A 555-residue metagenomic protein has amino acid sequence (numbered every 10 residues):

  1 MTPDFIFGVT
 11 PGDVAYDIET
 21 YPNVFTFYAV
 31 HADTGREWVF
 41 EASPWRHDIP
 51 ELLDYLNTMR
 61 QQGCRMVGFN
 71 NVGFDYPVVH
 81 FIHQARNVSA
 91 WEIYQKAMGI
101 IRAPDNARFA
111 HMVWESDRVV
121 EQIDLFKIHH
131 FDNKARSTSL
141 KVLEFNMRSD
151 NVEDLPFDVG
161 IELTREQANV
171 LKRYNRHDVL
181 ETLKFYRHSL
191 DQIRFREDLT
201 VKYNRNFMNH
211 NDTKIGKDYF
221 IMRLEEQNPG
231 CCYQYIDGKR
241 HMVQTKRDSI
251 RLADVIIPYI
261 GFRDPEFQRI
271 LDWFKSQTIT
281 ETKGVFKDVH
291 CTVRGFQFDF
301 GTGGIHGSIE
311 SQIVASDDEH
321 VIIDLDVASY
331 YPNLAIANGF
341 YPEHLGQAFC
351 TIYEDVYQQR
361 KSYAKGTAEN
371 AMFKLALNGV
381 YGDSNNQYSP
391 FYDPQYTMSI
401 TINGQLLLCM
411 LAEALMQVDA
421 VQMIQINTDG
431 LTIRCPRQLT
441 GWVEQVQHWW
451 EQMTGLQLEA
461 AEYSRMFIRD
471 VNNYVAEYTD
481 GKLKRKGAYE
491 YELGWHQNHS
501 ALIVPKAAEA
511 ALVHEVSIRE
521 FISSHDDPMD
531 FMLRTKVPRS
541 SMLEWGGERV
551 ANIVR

Functional and structural regions predicted by a protein language model:
M1-P11: N-terminal accessory regions of nucleic-acid-interacting proteins
T2, N146-D154, G160-A328, A414-M416 (+5 more regions): Conserved "right-hand" nucleotidyltransferase catalytic core of DNA-directed polymerases
T10-T20, I123-D124, I323-L325: Two-metal-ion RNase H-like nuclease active-site motif
A15, Y21-S43, S139-V142, N146: RNase H-like nuclease fold core
V24, Y76-P77, F131, T138-K141 (+6 more regions): Short helix/loop capping segments that flank catalytic or ligand/cofactor-binding pockets
E37-V142: Conserved DEDDh/DEDDy metal-dependent 3′-5′ exonuclease domain
L155-I161, G284-E413, Q417-V418, R434: Helical catalytic core of nucleic-acid polymerases
R434-R555: C-terminal polymerase-core module
